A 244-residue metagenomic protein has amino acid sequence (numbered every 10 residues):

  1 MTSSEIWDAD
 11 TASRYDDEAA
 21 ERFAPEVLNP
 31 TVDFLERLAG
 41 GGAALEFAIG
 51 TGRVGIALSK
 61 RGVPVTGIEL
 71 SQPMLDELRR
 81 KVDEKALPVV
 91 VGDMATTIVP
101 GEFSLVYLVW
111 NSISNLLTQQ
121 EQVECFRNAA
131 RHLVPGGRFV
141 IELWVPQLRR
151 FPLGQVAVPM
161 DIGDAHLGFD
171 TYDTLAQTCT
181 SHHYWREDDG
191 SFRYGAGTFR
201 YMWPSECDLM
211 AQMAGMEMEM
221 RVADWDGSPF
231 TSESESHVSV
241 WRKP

Functional and structural regions predicted by a protein language model:
M1-A39: Conserved class I S-adenosyl-L-methionine
G41-G50: Conserved class I S-adenosyl-L-methionine
T51-T96: Class I SAM-dependent methyltransferase SAM/SAH-binding core
I98-L105: A short acidic, Gly/Pro-enriched loop at the edge of an enzyme's catalytic core that lines a small-molecule cofactor
Y107-V109: A conserved beta-strand element that flanks and buttresses the S-adenosyl-L-methionine
V123-P135: A short glycine-rich, Lys/Arg-flanked "PGG" loop and its adjoining helix->strand segment in the class I
V140-M210: SAM-dependent methyltransferase
P204-P244: C-terminal lobe and adjacent flexible extensions of AdoMet/dcAdoMet transferase-like proteins
